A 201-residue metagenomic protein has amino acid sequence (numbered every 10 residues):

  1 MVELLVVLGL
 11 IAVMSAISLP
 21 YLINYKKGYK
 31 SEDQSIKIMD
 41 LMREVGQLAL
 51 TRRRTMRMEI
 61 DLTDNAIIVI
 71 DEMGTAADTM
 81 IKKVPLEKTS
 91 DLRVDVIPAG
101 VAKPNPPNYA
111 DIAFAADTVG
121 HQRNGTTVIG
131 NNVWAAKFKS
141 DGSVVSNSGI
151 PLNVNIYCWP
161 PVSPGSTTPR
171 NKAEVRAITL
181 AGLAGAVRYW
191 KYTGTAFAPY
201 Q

Functional and structural regions predicted by a protein language model:
M1-I23: N-terminal single-pass transmembrane signal-anchor helix
L4, K30-S31: A short, structure-level motif marking secondary-structure boundaries and short turns
I17-K30, I36, Q47, T55 (+1 more regions): N-terminal helix-rich module
M39-E44: Phosphate-interacting basic helix/loop segments used at nucleotide- and nucleic-acid interfaces
